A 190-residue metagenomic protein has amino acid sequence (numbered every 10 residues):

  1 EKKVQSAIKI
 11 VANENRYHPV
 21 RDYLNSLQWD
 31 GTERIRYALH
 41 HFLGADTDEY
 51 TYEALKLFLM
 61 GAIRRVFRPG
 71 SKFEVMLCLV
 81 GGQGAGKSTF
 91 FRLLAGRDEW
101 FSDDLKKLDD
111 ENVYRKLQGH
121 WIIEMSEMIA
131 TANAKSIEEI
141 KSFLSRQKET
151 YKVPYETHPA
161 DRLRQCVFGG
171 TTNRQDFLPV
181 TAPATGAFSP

Functional and structural regions predicted by a protein language model:
V11-Q118: P-loop NTPase catalytic core of nucleic-acid-dependent motor ATPases
S71, R162, V180-P183: Short glycine/proline-enriched turns and hinge-like loops at secondary-structure junctions
F101-N112, I129, Q175-A184: C-terminal regulatory/interaction module of P-loop NTP-utilizing enzymes
V113-Q118, V153-T171: AAA+/SF3 P-loop NTPase mechanochemical coupling elements
W121-L144, F177-T185: Conserved AAA+/SF3 P-loop NTPase catalytic/coupling segment centered on the Walker-B
I123-S126, K152, Q165-T172, S189-P190: Structural recognition of the conserved hydrophobic beta-strand(s) that form the central parallel beta-sheet of P-loop
I137-A160: Conserved catalytic/switch belt of AAA+ P-loop NTPases
